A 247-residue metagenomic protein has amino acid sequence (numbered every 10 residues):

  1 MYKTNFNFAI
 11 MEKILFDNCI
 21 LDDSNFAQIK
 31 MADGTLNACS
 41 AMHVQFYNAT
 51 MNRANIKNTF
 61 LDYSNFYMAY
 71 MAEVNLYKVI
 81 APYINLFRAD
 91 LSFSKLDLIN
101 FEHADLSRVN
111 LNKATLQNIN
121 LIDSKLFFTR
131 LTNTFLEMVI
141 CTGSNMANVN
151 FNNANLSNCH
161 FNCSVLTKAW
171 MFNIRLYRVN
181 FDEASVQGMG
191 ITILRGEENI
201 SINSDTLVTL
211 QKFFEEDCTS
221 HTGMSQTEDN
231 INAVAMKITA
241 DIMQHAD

Functional and structural regions predicted by a protein language model:
M1-M236, A240: Tandem repeat scaffolds
H245-D247: Short acidic DE-rich linear segments
